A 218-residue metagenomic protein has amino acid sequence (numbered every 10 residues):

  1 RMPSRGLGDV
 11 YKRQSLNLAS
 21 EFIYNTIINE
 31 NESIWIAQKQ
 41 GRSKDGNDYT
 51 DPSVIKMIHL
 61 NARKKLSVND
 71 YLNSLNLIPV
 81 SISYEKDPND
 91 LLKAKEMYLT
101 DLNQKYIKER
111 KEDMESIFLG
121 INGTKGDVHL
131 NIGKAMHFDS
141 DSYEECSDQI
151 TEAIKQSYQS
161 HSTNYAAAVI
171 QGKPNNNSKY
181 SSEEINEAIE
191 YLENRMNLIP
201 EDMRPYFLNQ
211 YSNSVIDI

Functional and structural regions predicted by a protein language model:
R1-L7, Y11: Single conserved hydrophobic/aromatic residue that forms the stacking wall/gate of nucleotide- or nucleobase-binding
K12-I218: Non-catalytic C-terminal accessory region of glycerolipid acyltransferases and related lyso-lipid remodeling enzymes
